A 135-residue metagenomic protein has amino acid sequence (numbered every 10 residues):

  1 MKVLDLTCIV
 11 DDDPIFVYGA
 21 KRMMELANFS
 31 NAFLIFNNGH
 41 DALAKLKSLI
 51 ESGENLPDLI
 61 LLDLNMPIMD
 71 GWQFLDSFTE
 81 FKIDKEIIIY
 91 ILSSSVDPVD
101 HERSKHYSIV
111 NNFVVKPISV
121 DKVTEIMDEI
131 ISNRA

Functional and structural regions predicted by a protein language model:
D5-I15, A20-M24: Conserved acidic segment of CheY-like receiver
I35-S48, G71: Helix N-cap/capping motif at the beta->alpha junctions
A44, W72-I83: Short amphipathic alpha-helix used as the core "switch/output" element in two-component signaling
D63: Active-site residues of response regulator receiver
M66: Receiver (REC) domain active-site loop signature in two-component systems and cognate sites in sensor histidine kinases
Q73, K85-E86, V96-F113: Alpha4 helix (beta4-alpha4-beta5 surface) of REC/receiver domains from two-component response regulators
L92-S93: Hydrophobic/aromatic residues positioned on beta-strands within the core alpha/beta folds
I118-I130: C-terminal output helix
